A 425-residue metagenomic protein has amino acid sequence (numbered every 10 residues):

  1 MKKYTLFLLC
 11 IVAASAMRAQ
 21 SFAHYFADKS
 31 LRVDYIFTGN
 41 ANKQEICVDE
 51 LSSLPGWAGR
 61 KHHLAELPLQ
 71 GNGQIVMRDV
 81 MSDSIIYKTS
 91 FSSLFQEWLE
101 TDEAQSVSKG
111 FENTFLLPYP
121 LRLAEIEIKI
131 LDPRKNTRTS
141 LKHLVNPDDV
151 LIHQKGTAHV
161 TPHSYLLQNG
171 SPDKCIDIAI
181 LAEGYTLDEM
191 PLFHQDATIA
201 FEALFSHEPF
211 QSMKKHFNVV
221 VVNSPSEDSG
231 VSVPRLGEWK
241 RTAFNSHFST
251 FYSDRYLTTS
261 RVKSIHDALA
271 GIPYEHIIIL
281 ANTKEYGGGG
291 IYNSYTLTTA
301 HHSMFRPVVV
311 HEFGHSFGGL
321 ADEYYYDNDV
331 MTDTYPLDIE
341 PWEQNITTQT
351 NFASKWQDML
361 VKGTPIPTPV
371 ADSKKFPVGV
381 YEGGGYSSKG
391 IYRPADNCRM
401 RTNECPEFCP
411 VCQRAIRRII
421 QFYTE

Functional and structural regions predicted by a protein language model:
M1-A23: Bacterial Sec-dependent N-terminal signal peptides
F22-I36, A41-K43, Y324-E425: Replace "(M1/M4/M9/M12/WLM)" with "(e.g., M1/M4/M8/M9/M12/M26/WLM)" and add "not limited to" to clarify scope
A27-I152: Beta-strand-enriched, solvent-exposed domains that form extended recognition/catalytic surfaces
V150-E208, V221-V231: Fold-level signature of zinc-dependent metallopeptidase catalytic domains
G184-L187, P225-S229, T283-G287, S303-F305 (+2 more regions): Solvent-exposed loop/turn segments at secondary-structure junctions within structured extracellular/periplasmic domains
M190-F193, G288-E312: Short pre-active-site segment immediately N-terminal to the catalytic Zn-binding motif
H216-Y292: Active-site-proximal segments of metallohydrolase catalytic domains
F313-D329: Catalytic Zn2+-binding segment of zinc metalloproteases
